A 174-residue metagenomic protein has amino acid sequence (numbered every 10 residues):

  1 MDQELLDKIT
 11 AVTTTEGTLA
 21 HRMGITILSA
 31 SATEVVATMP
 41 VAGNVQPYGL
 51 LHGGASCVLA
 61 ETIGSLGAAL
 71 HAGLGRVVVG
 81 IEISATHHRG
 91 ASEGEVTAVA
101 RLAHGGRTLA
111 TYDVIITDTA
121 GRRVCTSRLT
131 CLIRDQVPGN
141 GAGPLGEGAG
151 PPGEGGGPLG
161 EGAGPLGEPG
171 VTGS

Functional and structural regions predicted by a protein language model:
M1-S174: Terminal targeting signals and extreme-terminal segments of soluble enzymes
